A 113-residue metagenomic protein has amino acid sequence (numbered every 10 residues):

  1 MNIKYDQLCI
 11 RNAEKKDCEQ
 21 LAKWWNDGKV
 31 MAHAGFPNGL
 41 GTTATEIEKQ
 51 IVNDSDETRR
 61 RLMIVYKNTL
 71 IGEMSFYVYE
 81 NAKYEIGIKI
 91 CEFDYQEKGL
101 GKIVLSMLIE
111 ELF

Functional and structural regions predicted by a protein language model:
M1-A44, E48: A short, well-structured alpha-helix characteristic of acyl/acetyltransferase catalytic modules
I3-L8, I64, T69-I71, L112: A generic structural signal for ordered secondary structure
E14, S55-D56, I109: A short catalytic or substrate-binding loop motif that flags glycine-/basic-rich loops and adjacent residues that bind
E19, Y95-E97: Intrinsically disordered, low-complexity acidic/polar segments
Q20, E85, I103: Amphipathic alpha-helical recognition patches that constitute DNA-binding helices
A22, V52-S55, F113: N-terminal cationic-hydrophobic initiation segments that often serve targeting/anchoring roles
L40-D94: Acetyl-CoA-dependent GNAT
E97-E111: Conserved acetyl-CoA-binding loop-helix of GNAT-fold acetyltransferases
